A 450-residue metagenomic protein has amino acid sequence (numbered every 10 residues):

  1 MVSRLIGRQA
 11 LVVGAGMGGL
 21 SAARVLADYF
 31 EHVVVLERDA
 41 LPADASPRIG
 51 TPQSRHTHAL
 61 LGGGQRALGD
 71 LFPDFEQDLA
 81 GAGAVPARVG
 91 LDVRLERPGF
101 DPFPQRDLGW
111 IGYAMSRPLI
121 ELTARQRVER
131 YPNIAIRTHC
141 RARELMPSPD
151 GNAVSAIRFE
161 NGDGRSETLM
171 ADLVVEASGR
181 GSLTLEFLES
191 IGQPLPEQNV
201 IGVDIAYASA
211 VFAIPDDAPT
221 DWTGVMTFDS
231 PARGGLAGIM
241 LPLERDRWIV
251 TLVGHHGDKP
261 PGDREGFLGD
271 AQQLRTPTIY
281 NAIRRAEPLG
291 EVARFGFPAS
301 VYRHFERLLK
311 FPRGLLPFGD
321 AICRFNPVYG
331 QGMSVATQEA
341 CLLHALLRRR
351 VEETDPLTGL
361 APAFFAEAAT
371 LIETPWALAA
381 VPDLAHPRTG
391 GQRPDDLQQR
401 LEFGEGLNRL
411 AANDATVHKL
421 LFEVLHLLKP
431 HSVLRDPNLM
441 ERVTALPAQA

Functional and structural regions predicted by a protein language model:
V2-L36: N-terminal Rossmann-like FAD-binding beta1-loop-alpha1 element of flavoenzymes
V25, Y29, A45-L95: N-terminal FAD cofactor-binding segment of flavoenzymes
D39: Residues in the short beta-alpha loop(s) of Rossmann-like NAD(P)-binding domains
A59-L60, D107-Q126, A177, L183 (+1 more regions): Short beta-strand to alpha-helix junction loop
R97-R117, V154, L252-H255: Helix-loop-beta segment of a Rossmann-like dinucleotide-binding subdomain
A114, D246, D258-A363, E367-L371: FAD/FMN-dependent oxidoreductases across multiple families
R130-D270, T276: Predominantly flavin-linked oxidoreductase catalytic cores and closely associated redox partners
H344-A450: C-terminal helical "tail/cap" subdomain of flavin- and related membrane-associated enzymes
